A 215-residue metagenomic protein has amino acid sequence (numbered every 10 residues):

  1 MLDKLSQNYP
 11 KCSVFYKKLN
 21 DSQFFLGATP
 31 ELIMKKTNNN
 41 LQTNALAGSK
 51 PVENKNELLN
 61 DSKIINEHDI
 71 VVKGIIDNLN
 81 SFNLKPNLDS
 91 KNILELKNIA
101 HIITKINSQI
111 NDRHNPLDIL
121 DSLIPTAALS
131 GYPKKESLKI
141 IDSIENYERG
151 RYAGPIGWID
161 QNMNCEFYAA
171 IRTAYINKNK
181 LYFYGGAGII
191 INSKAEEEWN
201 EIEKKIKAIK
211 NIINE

Functional and structural regions predicted by a protein language model:
M1-N66, I70, M163-G186: An anion-binding catalytic pocket shared by soluble metabolic enzymes
K18-F25, I75-I76, K91-N98, P155-I159: A glycine-rich phosphate-binding loop feature that marks nucleotide/adenosyl-phosphate handling sites
Q42-S143, N211-N214: Contiguous alpha-helical scaffold segments within structured protein domains that host functional hotspots
K105-E215: Conserved hydrophobic core element of enzyme catalytic domains
